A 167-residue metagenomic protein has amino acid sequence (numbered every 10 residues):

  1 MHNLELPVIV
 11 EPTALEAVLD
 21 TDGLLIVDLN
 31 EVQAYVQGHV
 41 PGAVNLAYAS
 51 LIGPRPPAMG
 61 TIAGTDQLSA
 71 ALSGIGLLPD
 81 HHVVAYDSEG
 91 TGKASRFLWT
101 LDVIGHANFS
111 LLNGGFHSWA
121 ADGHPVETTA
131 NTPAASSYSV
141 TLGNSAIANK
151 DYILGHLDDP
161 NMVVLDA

Functional and structural regions predicted by a protein language model:
H2-D80, L154-A167: Positively charged, proline/Ser/Thr-rich regional signature most characteristic of the Rhodanese/CDC25-like
H2-L4, M59-P160: Thiolate-centered catalytic microenvironments shared by cysteine-dependent enzyme domains
